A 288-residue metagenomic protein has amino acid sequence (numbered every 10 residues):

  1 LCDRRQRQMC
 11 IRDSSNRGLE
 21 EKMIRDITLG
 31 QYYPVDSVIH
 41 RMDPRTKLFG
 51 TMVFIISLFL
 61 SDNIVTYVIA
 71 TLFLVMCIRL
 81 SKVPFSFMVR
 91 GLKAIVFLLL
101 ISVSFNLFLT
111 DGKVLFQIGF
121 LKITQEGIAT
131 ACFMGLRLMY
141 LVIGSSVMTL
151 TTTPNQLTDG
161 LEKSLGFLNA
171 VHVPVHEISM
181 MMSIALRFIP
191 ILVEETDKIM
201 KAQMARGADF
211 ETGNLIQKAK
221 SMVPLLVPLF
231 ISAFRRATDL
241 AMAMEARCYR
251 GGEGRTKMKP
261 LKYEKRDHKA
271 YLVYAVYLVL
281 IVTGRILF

Functional and structural regions predicted by a protein language model:
L1-S14: Single conserved hydrophobic/aromatic residue that forms the stacking wall/gate of nucleotide- or nucleobase-binding
R12-I64, A70-R79, K163-V173, E177-M180 (+2 more regions): Transmembrane alpha-helix interface motif
D36, F59, K82-F87, I118 (+4 more regions): Membrane-helix interfacial "entry" motifs
T46-K47, S86-V96, A270: Alpha-helical transmembrane segments and their helix-start/interface "positive-inside/aromatic belt" motifs in integral
F73-V83, L98-I101: Alpha-helical transmembrane segments and their membrane-interface exit regions
F85, V89, K93, A129-F133 (+1 more regions): Alpha-helical membrane-interface segments at transmembrane helix boundaries
G91-I95, L99, G135, M139-V142 (+4 more regions): Loop-to-transmembrane-helix entry motif
I95-A208: Juxtamembrane/interface alpha-helical elements of multi-pass membrane proteins
